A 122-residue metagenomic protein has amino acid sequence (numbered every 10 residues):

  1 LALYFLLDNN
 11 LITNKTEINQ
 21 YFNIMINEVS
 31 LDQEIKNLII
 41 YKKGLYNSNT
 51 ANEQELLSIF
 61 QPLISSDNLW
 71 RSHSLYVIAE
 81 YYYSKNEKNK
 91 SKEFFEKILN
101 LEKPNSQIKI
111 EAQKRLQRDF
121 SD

Functional and structural regions predicted by a protein language model:
L1-A2: Short extracytoplasmic
D8-N14, N19-D122: Soluble extracytoplasmic domains of inner/organellar membrane proteins
